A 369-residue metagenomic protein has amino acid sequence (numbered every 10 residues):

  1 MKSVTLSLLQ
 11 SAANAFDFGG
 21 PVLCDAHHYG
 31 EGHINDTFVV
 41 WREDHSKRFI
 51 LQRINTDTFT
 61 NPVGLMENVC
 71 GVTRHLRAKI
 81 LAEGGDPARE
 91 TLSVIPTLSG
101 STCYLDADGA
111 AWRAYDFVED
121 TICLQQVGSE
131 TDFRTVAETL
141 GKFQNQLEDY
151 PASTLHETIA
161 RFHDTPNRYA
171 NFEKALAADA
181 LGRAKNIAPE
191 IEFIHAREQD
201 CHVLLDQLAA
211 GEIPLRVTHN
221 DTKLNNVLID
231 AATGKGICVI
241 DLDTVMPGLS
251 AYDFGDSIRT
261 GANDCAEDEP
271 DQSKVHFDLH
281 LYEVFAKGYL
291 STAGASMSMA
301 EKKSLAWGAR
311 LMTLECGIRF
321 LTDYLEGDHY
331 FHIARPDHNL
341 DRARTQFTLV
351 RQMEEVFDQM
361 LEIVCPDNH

Functional and structural regions predicted by a protein language model:
M1-A26: Juxta-kinase regulatory segment immediately upstream of eukaryotic protein kinase catalytic domains
D25-K174, G248-S250, G261-A262, A266-S273 (+4 more regions): Conserved ATP-binding subdomain of kinase catalytic cores across diverse folds
H27-E31, Q52-R53, F59-V63, V118-R134 (+7 more regions): ATP-dependent phospho-/nucleotidyl transfer catalytic cores
D241: Conserved active-site aspartate in kinases
A251-G294, L311-Y330: Active-site activation/catalytic loop segments of kinase-like enzymes and analogous catalytic loops in related
K302-M312: Small/polar glycine-rich anion-binding or flexible loop at a beta-alpha turn
M353-V356: Long, compositionally biased intrinsically disordered regions
